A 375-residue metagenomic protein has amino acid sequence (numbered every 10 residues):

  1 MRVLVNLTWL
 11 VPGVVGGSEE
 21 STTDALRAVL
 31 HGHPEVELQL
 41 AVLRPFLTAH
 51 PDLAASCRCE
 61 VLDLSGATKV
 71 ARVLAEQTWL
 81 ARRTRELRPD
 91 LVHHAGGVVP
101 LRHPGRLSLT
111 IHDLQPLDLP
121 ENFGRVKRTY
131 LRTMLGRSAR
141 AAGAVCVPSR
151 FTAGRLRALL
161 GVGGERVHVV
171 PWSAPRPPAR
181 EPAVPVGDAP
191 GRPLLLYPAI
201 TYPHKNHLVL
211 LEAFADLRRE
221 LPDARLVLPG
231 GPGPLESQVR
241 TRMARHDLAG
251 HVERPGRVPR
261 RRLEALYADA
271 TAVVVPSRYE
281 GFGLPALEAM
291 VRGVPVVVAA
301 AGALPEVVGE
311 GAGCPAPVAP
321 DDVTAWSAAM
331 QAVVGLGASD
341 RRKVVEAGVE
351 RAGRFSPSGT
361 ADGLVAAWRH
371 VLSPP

Functional and structural regions predicted by a protein language model:
M1-P375: Carbohydrate transferase catalytic cores enriched for Leloir-type hexosyltransferases
